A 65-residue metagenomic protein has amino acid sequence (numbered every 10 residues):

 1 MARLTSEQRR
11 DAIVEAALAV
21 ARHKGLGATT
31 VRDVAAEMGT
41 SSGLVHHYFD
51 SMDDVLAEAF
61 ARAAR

Functional and structural regions predicted by a protein language model:
M1-Q8, A19: N-terminal intrinsically disordered/low-complexity leader segments
A12, V20-E58: Helix-turn-helix
A61-R65: Short, basic, alpha-helical segments at the C-terminal edge of helix-turn-helix-like DNA-binding modules
